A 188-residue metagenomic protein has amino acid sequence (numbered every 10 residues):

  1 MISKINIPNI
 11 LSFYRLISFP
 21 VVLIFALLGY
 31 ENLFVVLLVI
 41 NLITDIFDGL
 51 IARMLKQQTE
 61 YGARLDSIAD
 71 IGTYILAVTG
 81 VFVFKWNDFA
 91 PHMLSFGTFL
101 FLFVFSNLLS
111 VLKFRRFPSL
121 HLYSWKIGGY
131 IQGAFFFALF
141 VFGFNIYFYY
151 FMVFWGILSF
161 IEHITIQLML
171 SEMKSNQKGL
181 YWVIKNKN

Functional and structural regions predicted by a protein language model:
I2-I5, L38, V104, F117-N188: C-terminal membrane-associated helical module and adjoining short loops/tails
I10-S12, I17-R64, A77-V78, H92 (+3 more regions): Membrane-embedded alpha-helical segments that form the functional core of polytopic membrane enzymes, especially those
Y14-F19, D70-V81, F103, W125-F136: Core segments of transmembrane alpha-helices that mediate helix-helix packing or line hydrophobic substrate/ligand
V21-L27, F82-K85, K113, F135-V141: Hydrophobic alpha-helical transmembrane segments
L28, K56-E60, W86-A90, L112-S119 (+1 more regions): Membrane-interface helix caps and helix-loop-helix hairpins in membrane proteins
G49-M54, L108-R116, I164: C-terminal ends of transmembrane helices
A52-T73, S119-Y123, L180-N186: Juxtamembrane helix-capping/reentrant segments at transmembrane boundaries
N87-K126: A contiguous binding-surface segment within folded domains or other stable secondary-structure elements
